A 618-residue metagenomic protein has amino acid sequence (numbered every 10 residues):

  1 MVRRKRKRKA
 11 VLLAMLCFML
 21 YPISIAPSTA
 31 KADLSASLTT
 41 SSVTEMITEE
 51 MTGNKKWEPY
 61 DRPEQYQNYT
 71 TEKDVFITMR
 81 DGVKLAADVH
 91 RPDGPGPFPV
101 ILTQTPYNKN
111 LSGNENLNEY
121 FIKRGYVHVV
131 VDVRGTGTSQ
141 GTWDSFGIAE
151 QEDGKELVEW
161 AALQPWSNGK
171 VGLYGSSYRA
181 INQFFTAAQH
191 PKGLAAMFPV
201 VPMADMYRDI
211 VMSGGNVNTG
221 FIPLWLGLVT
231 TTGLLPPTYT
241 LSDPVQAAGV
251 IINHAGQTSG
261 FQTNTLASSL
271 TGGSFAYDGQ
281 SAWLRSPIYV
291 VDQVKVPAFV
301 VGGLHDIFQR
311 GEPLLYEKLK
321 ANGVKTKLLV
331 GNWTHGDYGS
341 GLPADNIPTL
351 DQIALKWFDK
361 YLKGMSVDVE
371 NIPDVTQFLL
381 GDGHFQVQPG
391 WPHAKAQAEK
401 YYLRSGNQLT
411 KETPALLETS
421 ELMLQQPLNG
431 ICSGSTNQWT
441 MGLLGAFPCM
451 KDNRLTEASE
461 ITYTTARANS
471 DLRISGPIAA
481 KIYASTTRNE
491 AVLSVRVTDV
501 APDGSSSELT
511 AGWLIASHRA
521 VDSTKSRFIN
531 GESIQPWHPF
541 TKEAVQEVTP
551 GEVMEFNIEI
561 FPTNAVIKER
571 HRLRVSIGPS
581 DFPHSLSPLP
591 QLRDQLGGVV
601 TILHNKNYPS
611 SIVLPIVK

Functional and structural regions predicted by a protein language model:
P22-S37: Sec-dependent signal peptide cleavage junction
S42-T52, E58-Y60, K123, A188-Q293: Accessory cap/linker subdomain of secreted extracellular hydrolases
V43-I47, P343-K618: C-terminal, loop-rich substrate-recognition/catalytic regions characterized by aromatic stacking residues
K55-G96, T464, A468-S470: N-terminal cap/lid segment of alpha/beta-hydrolase-fold proteins
P92-L163, V211-S213, G341, A501-P502 (+2 more regions): Cap/lid segment of the alpha/beta-hydrolase catalytic domain
A149, Y174, I181-S242, L304 (+1 more regions): A catalytic-pocket lid/entrance helix-loop region that shapes and gates access to the active site across common
P165-Y178: Alpha/beta-hydrolase fold nucleophile elbow
V294, V300-G302: Short beta-strand/loop motif that positions the catalytic acidic residue of the alpha/beta-hydrolase fold
